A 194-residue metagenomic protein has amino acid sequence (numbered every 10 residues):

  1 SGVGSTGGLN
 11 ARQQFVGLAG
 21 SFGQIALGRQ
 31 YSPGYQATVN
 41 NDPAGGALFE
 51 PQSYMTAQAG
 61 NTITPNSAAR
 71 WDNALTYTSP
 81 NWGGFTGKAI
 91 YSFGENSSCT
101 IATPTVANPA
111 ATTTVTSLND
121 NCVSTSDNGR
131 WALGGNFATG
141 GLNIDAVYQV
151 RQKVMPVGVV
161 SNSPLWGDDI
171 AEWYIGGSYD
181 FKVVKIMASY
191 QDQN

Functional and structural regions predicted by a protein language model:
S1, S32-Q36, G94-N96, R151-K153 (+2 more regions): Structural signature of outer-membrane beta-barrel domains
S1-G94, N136-G140: Outer membrane beta-barrel
G2-S5, N61-S67, T100-V106, T114-S124 (+2 more regions): Outer-membrane beta-barrel domain signature
A26, A37, G87, C99 (+3 more regions): Short acidic, gly/pro-rich beta-turn/loop elements at beta-sheet edges and active-site/ligand-binding grooves
R29, N40, I90, A102 (+3 more regions): A generic "cationic amphipathic patch" detector
P43-L48, P104-P109, N194: Flexible, surface-exposed loop regions and adjacent strand-edge segments of Gram-negative outer-membrane beta-barrel
K88, S92-T103, P109-A110, T116 (+1 more regions): Right-handed parallel beta-helix
C122-N194: Detector for outer-membrane/organellar transmembrane beta-barrel domains, recognizing the amphipathic beta-strand
